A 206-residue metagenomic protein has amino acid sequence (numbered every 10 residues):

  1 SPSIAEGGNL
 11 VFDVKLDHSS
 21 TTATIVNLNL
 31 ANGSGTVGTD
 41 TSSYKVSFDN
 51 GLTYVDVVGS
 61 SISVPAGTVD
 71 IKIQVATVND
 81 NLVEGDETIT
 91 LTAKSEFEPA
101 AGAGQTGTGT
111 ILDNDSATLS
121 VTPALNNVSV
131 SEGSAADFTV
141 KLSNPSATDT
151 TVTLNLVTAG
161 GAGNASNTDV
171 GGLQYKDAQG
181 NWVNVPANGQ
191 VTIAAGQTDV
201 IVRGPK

Functional and structural regions predicted by a protein language model:
S1-K206: Short boundary segments that mark the start of a structured unit
